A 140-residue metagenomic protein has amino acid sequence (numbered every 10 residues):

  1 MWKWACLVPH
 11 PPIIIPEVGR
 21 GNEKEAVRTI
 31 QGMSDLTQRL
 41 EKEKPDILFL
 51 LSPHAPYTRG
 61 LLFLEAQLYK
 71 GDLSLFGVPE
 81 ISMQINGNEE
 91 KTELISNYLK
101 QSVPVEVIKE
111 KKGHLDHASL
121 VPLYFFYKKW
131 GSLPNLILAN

Functional and structural regions predicted by a protein language model:
M1-N140: Soluble secreted/lumenal catalytic domains with histidine-centered metal-binding or acid-base catalytic motifs
